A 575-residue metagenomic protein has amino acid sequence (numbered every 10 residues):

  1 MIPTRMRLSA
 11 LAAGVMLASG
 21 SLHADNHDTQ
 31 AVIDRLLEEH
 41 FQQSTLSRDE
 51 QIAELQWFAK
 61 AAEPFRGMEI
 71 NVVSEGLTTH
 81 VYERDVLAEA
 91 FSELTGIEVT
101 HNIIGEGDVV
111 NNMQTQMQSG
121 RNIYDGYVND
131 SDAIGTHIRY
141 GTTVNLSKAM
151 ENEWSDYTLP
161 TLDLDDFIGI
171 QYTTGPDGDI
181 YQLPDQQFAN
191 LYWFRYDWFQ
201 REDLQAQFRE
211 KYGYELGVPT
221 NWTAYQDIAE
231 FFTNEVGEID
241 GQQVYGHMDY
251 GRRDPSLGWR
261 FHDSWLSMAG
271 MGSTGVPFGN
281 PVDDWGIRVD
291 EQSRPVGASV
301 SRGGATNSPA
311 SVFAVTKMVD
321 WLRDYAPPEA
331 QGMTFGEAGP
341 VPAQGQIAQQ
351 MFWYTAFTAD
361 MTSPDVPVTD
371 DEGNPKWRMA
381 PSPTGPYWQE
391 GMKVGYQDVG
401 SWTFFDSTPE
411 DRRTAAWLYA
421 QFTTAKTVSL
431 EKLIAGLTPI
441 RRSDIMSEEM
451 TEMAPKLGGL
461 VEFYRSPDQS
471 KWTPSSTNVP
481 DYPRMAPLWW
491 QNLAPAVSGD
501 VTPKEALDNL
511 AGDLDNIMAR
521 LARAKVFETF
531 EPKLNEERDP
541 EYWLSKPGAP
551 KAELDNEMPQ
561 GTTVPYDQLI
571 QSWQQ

Functional and structural regions predicted by a protein language model:
H27-P64, S131-L191, W285, K376-S382 (+1 more regions): Hinge/lid segment of periplasmic solute-binding proteins
S47, I52-L55, G67-V86, F188: Extracytoplasmic "Venus flytrap"
L55-A61, T78-G96, W193, D197 (+1 more regions): Short, polar/charged alpha-helical segment
L55-W57, E69, N374-T384, L433-V497 (+4 more regions): Long, aromatic- and glycine/proline-rich binding clefts that accommodate carbohydrate-like moieties
E89-D166, R201-D203, Q207-R209, V341 (+2 more regions): Extracytoplasmic "Venus flytrap"/periplasmic binding protein-like
I104-N112, T220-A224, E329-Q344: Short helix-initiation/N-cap motifs at beta->coil->alpha
T174, R323-P328, E337, I347 (+4 more regions): Extracytoplasmic/periplasmic substrate-recognition and gating elements
A224-E230, S267-G332: Glycine-centered hinge/linker elements that transmit conformational signals in sensory and ligand-binding systems
